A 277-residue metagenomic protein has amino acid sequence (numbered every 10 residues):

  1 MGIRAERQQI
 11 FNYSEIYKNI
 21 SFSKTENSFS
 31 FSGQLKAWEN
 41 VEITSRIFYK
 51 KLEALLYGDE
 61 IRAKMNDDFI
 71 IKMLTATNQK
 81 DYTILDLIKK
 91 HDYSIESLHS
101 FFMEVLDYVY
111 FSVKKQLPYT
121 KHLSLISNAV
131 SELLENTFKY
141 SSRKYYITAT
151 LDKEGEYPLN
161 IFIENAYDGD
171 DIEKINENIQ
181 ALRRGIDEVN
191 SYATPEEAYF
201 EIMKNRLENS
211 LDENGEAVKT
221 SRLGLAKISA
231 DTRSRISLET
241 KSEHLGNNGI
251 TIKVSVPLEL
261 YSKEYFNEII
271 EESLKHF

Functional and structural regions predicted by a protein language model:
G2-D67, I71-L87, F138-F277: Conserved beta-strand-loop-beta-strand hairpin that lines the nucleotide-binding pocket of ATP/GTP-utilizing enzymes
K36-N40, L98, H122, I126: The cytosolic transmitter module of two-component sensor histidine kinases
L74-A76, S97-L98, S112: Short acidic/polar alpha-helix capping motifs at helix-coil junctions
D86-M103: STAS-typified acidic loop motif
L98-D107, S273-F277: Well-ordered, non-membrane alpha-helical segments in soluble/globular domains
H99-F102, S127-F138: Short, hydrophobic, well-ordered secondary-structure elements
L106-E132, S210-G215: Conserved short strand/loop->alpha-helix "switch" segment adjacent to the catalytic nucleotide/phosphoryl-transfer site
